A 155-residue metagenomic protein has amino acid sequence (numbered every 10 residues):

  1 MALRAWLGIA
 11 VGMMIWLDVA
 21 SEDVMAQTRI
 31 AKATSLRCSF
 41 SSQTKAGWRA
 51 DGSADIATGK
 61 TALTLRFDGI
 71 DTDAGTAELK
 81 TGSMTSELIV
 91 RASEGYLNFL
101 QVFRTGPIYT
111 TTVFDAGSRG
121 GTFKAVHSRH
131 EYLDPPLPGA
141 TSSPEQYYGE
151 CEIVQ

Functional and structural regions predicted by a protein language model:
M1-L3: N-terminal secretory signal peptides that target proteins for export/translocation
W6-D18: Bacterial N-terminal signal peptides
S21-T28: Boundary at the C-terminal end of the N-terminal hydrophobic targeting segment
K32-A77, I108-T112: Short, solvent-exposed loop/hinge segments that bridge or flank secondary-structure elements
D55-M84, F123-P135, G139: N-terminal glycine/threonine-rich, aromatic-flanked beta-hairpin/loop signature
T72-T110: Contiguous, well-ordered beta-strand patches that form the walls/edges of small beta-barrel/beta-sandwich domains
E94-A140: Surface-exposed, polar helix/loop patches in the mature regions of secreted/periplasmic/lumenal proteins that form
L133-Q155: Edge beta-strand at a domain terminus
